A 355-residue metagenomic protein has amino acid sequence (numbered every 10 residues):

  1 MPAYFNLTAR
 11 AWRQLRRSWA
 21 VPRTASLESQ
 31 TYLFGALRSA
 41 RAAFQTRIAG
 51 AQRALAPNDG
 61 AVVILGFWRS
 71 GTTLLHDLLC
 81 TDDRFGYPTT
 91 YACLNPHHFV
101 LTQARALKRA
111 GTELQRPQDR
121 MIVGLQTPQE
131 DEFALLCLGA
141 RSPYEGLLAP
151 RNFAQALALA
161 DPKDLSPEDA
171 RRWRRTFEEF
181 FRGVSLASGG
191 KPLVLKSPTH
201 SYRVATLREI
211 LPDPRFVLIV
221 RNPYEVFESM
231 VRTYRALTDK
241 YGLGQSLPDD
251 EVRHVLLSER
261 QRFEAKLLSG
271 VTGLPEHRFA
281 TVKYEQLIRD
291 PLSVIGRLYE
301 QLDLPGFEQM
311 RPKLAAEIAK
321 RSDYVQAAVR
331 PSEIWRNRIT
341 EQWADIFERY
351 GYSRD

Functional and structural regions predicted by a protein language model:
M1-R53, A160-K163, E168-R174, S185 (+1 more regions): PAPS-dependent sulfotransferases, especially Golgi type II membrane carbohydrate sulfotransferases
F44-V62, N95-H97, T102-Q103: N-terminal signal-anchor transmembrane helix
I64-C80: Glycine-rich phosphate-binding P-loop
L65-F67, V194-P198, V220, Y284: Short His-Asn-centered micro-motif
T81-Y91: Post-Walker A helix-loop "phosphate-sensing" segment adjacent to the P-loop in P-loop NTPases
A92-L193: PAPS-dependent sulfation machinery
K196-S197, L207-R232, L298: Conserved phosphate-donor/acceptor-positioning beta-strand/loop module used by diverse small-molecule
S201-V204, Y224-F227, I288-P291: Flexible loop/turn segments at secondary-structure boundaries
